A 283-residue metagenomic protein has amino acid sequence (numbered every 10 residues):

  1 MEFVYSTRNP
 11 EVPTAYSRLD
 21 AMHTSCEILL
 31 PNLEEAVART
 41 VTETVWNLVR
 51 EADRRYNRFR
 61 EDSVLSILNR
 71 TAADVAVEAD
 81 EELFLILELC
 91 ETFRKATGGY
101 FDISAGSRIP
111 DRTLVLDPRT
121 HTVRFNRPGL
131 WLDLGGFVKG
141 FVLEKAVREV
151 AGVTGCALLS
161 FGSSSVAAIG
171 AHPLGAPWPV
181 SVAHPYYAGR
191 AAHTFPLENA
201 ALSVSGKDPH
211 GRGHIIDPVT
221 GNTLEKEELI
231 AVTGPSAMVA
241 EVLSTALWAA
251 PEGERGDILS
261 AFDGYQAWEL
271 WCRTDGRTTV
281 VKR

Functional and structural regions predicted by a protein language model:
M1-R283: Mature catalytic core of soluble alpha/beta enzymes
